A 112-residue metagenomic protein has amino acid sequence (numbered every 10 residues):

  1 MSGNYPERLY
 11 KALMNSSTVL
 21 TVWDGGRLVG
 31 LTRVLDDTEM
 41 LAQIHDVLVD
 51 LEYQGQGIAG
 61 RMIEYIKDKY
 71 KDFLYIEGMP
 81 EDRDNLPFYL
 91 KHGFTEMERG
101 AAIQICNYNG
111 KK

Functional and structural regions predicted by a protein language model:
M1-L9: Conserved GNAT-fold acetyl-CoA-binding loop/helix
Y10, M14-T32: Conserved beta-hairpin
D36-I44, Q54: A conserved beta-turn-beta hairpin within the catalytic core of GNAT-like acetyltransferases that forms part
V49, G55-D68: Conserved acetyl-CoA-binding loop-helix of GNAT-fold acetyltransferases
D68-E81: Conserved GNAT acetyl-CoA-binding A-motif
Y89: Conserved active-site tyrosine of GNAT-family acetyltransferases
H92-R99: Conserved acetyl-CoA-binding loop of GNAT-fold acetyltransferases
